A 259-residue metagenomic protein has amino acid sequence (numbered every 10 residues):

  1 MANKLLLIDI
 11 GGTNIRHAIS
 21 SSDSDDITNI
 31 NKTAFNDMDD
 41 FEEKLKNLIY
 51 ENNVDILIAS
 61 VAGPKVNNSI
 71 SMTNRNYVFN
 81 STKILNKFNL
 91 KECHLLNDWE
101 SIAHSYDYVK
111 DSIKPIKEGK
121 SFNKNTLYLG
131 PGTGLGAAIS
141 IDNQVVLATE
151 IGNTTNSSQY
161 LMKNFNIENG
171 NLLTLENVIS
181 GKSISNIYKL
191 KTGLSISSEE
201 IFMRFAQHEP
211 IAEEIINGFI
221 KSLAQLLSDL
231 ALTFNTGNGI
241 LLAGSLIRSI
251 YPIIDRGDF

Functional and structural regions predicted by a protein language model:
M1-N53, K163-F259: ATP-binding/phosphotransfer module of carbohydrate and carboxylate kinases, centering on a glycine-rich
L5-D9, I56-I58, H94, T126-G130 (+1 more regions): Short glycine-aspartate micro-motif
L7, I15-I19, G63, Y128-G130 (+1 more regions): Short beta-strand scaffold segments in enzyme catalytic cores
I10, K117-N123, Y128-P131, T233-F234: Solvent-exposed alpha-helices and their adjacent loops that cap or buttress functional pockets in soluble metabolic
E51-L95, E100, H104-I113, Y251-P252: Short beta-strand-loop/turn "lid" adjacent to the catalytic site in phosphate-handling enzymes
A59-P64, P131-T133, G237-R248: Glycine-rich beta-strand-to-loop/alpha-helix junction loops that act as flexible
H94-S121, E199, F205-P210, N217: ATP-dependent carbohydrate kinase catalytic cores
N123-L175: Glycine-rich phosphate-binding loop of actin/hexokinase-like ATP-binding domains
